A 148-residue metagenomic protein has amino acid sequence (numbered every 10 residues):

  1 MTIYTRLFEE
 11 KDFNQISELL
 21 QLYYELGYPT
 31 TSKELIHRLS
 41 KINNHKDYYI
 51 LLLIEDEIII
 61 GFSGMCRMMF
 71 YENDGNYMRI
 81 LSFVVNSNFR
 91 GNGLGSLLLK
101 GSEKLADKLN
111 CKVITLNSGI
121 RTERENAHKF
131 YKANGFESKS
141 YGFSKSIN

Functional and structural regions predicted by a protein language model:
T2-E18: A short beta-loop-alpha structural element at the N-terminal edge of CoA-dependent acyl/N-acetyltransferase catalytic
L20-S40: Conserved GNAT-fold acetyl-CoA-binding loop/helix
L52, I58-R67, R79, V84: Conserved beta-strand in the GNAT
M68, N86, G119: Residue-level recognition of the GNAT/N-acetyltransferase active site
G75-S87, Y141: Conserved acetyl-CoA binding element of GNAT-fold acetyltransferases
S82-V85, G91-K104, K129, A133: Conserved acetyl-CoA-binding loop-helix of GNAT-fold acetyltransferases
T115-A127, S146: Conserved beta-strand-loop-alpha-helix junction that forms the acyl-donor binding cleft
Y131-Y141: Conserved acetyl-CoA-binding loop of GNAT-fold acetyltransferases
